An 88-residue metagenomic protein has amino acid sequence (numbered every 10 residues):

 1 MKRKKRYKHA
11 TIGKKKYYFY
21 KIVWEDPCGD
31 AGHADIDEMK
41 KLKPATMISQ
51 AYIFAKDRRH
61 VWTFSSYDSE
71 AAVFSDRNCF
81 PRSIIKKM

Functional and structural regions predicted by a protein language model:
K2-M88: Conserved RNA-binding domains used in RNP assembly and mRNA/RNA metabolism
